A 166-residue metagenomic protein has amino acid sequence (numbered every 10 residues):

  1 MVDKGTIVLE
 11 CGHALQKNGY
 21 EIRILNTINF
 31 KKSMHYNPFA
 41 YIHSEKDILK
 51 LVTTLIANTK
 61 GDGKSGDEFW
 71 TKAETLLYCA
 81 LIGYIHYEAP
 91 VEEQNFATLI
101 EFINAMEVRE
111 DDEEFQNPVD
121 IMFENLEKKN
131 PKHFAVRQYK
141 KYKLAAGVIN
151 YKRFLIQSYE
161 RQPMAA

Functional and structural regions predicted by a protein language model:
M1-A166: P-loop NTPase motor domains
